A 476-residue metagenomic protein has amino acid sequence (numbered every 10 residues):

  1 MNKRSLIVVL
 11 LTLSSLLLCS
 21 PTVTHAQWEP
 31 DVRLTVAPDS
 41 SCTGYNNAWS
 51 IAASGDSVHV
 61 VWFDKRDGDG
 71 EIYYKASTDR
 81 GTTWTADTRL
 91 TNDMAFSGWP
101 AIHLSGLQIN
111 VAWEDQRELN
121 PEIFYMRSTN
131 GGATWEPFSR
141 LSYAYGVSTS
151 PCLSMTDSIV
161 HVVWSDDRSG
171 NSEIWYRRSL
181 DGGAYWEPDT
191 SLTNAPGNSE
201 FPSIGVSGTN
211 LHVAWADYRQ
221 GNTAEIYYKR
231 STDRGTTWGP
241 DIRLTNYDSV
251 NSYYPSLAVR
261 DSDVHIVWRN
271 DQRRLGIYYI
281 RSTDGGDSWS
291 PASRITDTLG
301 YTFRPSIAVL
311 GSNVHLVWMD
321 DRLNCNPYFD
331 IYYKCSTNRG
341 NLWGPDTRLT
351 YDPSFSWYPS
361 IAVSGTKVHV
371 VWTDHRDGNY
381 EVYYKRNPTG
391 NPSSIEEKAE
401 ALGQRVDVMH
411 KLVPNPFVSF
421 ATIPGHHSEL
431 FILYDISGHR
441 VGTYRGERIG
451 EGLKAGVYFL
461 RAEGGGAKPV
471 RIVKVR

Functional and structural regions predicted by a protein language model:
M1-L10: Bacterial N-terminal signal peptides that target proteins for export
V8-V9, N246, R386, L402-R405: Composition-driven detection of intrinsically disordered, low-complexity segments
V9-S20: Bacterial N-terminal signal peptides
L18, T83, T134, F420-T422: Local alpha-helix boundary/kink/capping signal
H25-P392: Extracellular, repeat-based ectodomains that mediate carbohydrate processing or recognition
K398-R476: C-terminal outer-membrane/trafficking sorting elements
